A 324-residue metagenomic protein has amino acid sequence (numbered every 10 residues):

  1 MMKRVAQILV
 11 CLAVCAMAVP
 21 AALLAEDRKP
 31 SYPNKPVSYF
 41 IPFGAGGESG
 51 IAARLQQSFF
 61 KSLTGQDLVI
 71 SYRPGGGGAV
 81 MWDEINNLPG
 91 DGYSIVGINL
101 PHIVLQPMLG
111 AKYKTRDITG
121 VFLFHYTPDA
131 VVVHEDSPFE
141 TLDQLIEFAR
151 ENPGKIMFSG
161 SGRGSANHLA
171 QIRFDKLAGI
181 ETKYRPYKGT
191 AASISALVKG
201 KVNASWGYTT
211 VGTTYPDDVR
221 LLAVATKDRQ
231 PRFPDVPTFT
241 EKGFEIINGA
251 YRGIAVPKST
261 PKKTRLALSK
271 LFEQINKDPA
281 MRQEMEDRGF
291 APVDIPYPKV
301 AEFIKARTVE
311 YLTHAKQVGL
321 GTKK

Functional and structural regions predicted by a protein language model:
M1-V5: Positively charged n-region of N-terminal signal peptides that target proteins for export
L9-P20: Bacterial N-terminal signal peptides
L23-D117, K155, R163, K176-W206 (+3 more regions): N-terminal (or domain-start) structured segment
N34-P36, K176-T182, K262-K324: An extracytoplasmic/periplasmic, membrane-proximal ligand-sensing/linker region
S38, Y72, G160, R220-A225: Structural signature of the Rossmann-like NAD(P)-dependent dehydrogenase/reductase core
E48-A52, Q56, G77, M81 (+9 more regions): Stable alpha-helical elements in mature extracytoplasmic
F60, E84-Y93, L100, P107-A192 (+2 more regions): Hinge/capping helix and adjacent helix->loop/strand transition within the periplasmic-binding protein
Y126, T210-K277, A306-V309, K323-K324: C-terminal lobe and pocket-closing loops of periplasmic/extracytoplasmic Venus-flytrap solute-binding proteins
